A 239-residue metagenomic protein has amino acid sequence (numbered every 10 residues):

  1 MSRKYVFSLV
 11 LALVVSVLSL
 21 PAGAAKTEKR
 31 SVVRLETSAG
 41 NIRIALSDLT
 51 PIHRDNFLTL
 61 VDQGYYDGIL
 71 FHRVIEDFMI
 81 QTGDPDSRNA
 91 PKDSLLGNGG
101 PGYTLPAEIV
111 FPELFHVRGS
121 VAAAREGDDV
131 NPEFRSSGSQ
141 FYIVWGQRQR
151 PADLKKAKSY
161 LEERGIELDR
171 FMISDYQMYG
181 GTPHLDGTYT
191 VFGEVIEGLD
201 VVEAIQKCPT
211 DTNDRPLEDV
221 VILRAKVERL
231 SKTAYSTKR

Functional and structural regions predicted by a protein language model:
M1-L9: Bacterial N-terminal signal peptides that target proteins for export
S2, L20-R239: Cyclophilin-like peptidyl-prolyl cis-trans isomerases
S8-L18: Bacterial N-terminal signal peptides
